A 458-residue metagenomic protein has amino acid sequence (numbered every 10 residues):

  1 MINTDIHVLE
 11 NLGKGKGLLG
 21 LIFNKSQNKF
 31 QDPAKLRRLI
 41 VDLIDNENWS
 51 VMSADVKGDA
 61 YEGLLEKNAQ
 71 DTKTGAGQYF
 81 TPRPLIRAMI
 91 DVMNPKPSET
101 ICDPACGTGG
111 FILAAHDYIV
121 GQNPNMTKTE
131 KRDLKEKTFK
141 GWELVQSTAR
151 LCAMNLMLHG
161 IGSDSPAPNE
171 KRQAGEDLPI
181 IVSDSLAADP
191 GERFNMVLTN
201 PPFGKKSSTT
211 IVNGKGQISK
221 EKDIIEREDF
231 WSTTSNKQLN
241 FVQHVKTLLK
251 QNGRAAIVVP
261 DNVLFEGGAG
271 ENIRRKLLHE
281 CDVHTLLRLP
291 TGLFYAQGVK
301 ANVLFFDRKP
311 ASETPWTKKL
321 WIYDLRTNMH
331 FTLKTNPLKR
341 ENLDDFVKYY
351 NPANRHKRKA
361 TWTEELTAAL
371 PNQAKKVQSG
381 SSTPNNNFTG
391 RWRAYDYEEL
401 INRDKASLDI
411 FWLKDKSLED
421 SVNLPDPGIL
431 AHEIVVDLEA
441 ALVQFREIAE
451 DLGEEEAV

Functional and structural regions predicted by a protein language model:
M1-P97, S165-N169, D177, I181-S185 (+3 more regions): Non-catalytic, mostly N-terminal accessory regions of nucleic-acid modification and defense proteins
D71, Q78, K131-D133, L186-P190 (+3 more regions): Replace "in large, NTP-powered and nucleic-acid-processing enzymes" with "in large, NTP-powered factors and other
G75-T199, G204-K206, K215, R227 (+3 more regions): Conserved S-adenosyl-L-methionine
K135, E176, R193, V197 (+3 more regions): A generic structural signal for well-ordered coil/turn residues at beta-strand boundaries that shape enzyme active-site
E143-L144, F230-F306: Conserved Class I SAM-dependent methyltransferase catalytic core
G191, K206-I211, A256-I257, E266-E271 (+4 more regions): Extended hydrophobic-aromatic, low-complexity segments
S208-I224: Short, flexible, mixed-charge acidic loops at enzyme active sites
D282-V283, L293-R355: C-terminal, active-site-flanking charged/polar segments
